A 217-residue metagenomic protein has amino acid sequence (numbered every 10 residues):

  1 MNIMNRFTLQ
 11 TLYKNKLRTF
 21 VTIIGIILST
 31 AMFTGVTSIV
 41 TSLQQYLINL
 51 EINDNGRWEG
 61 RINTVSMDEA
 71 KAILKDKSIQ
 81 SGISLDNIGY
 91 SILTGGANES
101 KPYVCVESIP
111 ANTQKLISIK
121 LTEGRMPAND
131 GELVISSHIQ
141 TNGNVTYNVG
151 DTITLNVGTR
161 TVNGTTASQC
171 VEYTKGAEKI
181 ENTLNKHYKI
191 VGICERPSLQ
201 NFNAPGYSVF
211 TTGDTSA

Functional and structural regions predicted by a protein language model:
M1-T34: N-terminal Sec/SRP start-transfer signal
T11, S38, T64: Conserved residues at beta->alpha junctions
T34, S38-S42: Transmembrane alpha-helix boundary/anchor motif
T41-A217: Basic-flanked hydrophobic alpha-helices used for secretion and membrane insertion
